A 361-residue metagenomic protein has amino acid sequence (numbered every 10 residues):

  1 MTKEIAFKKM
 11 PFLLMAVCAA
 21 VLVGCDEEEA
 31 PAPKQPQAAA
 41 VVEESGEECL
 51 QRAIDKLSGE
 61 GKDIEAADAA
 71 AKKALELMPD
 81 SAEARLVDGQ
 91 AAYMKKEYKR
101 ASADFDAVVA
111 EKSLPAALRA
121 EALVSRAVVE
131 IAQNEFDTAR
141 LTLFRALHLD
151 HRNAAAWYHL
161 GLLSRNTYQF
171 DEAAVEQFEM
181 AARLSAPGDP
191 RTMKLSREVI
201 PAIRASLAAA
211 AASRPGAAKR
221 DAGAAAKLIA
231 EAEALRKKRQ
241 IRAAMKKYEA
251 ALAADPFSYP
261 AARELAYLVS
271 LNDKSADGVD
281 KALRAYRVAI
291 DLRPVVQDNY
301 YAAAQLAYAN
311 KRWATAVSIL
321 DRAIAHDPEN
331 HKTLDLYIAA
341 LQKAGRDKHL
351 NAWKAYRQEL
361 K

Functional and structural regions predicted by a protein language model:
C25-E28: Bacterial signal peptide processing site
V42-K73, L77, M94, G223-K246 (+1 more regions): Alpha-helical segment of the N-proximal tetratricopeptide repeat
S45-E47, A82-E83, A116-A120, A154-A155 (+6 more regions): Helix-start (N-cap) detector for alpha-helical repeat units in TPR-like alpha-solenoids, especially tetratricopeptide
G61-A70, K95-A107, Q133-T142, Y168-Q177 (+5 more regions): Structural signature of tandem alpha-helical TPR/SEL1-like repeats, specifically the intra-repeat loop/turn
L77, E111-P115, L149, L184 (+5 more regions): Structural marker of alpha-solenoid helical repeat scaffolds
V87, E121, S125, H159 (+6 more regions): Canonical tetratricopeptide repeat
R165, F170-D189, D321-K361: TPR/TPR-like (Sel1-like) alpha-helical repeat modules
